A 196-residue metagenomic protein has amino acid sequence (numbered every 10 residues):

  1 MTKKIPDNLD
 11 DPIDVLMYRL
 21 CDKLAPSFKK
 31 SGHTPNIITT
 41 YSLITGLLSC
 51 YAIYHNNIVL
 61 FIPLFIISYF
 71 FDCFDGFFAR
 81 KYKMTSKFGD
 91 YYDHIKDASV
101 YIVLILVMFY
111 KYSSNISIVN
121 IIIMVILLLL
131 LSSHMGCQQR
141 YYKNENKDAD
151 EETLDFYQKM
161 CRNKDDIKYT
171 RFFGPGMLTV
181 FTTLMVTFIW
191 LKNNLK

Functional and structural regions predicted by a protein language model:
M1-A25, H94-K196: A feature for the membrane-embedded catalytic helix bundles of lipid/isoprenoid biosynthetic enzymes
M1-N8, L24, F28, G32 (+2 more regions): N-terminal topogenic module of multi-pass integral membrane proteins
D22, P26-K30, G76, R80 (+2 more regions): Short amphipathic alpha-helical coupling elements at transmembrane boundaries
S31, A79, T85, I95-I102: Loop-to-transmembrane-helix entry motif
P35-F88, I123, L127: Membrane-embedded alpha-helical segments that form the functional core of polytopic membrane enzymes, especially those
A52, F88-H94, Y169: Non-transmembrane, interaction-prone segments in cytosolic or luminal domains
